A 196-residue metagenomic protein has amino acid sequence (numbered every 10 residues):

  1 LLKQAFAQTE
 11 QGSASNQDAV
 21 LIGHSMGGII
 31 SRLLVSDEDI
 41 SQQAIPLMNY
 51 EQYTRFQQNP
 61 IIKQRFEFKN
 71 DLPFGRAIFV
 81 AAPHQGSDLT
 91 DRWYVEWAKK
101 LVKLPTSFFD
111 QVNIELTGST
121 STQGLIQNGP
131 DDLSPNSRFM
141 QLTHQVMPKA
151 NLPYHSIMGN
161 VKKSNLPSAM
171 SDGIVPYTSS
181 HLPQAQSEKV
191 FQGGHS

Functional and structural regions predicted by a protein language model:
L1-Q127, D172: Serine-dependent carboxylesterase/thioesterase catalytic core of lipase-like alpha/beta-hydrolase/SGNH enzymes
Y94-E96, F109-S196: C-terminal catalytic-base region of ester-bond hydrolases, centering on the histidine of the charge-relay
